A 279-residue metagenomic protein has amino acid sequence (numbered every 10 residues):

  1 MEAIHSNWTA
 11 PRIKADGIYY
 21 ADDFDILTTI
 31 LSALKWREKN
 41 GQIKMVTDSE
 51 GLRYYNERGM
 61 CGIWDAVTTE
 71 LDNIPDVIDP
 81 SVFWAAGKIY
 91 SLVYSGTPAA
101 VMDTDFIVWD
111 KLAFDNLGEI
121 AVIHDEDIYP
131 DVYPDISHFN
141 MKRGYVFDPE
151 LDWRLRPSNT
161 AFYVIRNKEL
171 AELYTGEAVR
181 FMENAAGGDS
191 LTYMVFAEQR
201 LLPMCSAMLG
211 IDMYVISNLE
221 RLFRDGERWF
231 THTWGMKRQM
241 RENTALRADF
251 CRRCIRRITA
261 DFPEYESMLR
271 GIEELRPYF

Functional and structural regions predicted by a protein language model:
M1-D76, M236-A245, F250-F279: N-terminal anchoring/stem segment of glycosyltransferases
F24-I26, L31-S32, N73-M102: A conserved donor-nucleotide-binding helix/loop in the catalytic core of Leloir-type glycosyltransferases
E38-Q42, Y94-A99, L117-E119: Short glycine/proline-enriched coil/turn segments at helix->beta-strand junctions
L52-N56, V108-K111, P130-V132, A171-L173 (+1 more regions): Short catalytic/ligand-binding loop motif for oxyanion handling, primarily in non-cytosolic enzymes, centered on
D103-I107: The conserved acidic donor/metal-binding loop of glycosyltransferases
V108-R143: Conserved donor-nucleotide/metal-binding helix-loop-beta segment in metal-dependent transferases, i.e., the alpha-helix
N140-W153: Short, flexible, basic/aromatic active-site loop/helix in glycosyltransferases
D152-R241: Catalytic core and acceptor-binding pocket of nucleotide-sugar-dependent glycosyltransferases
